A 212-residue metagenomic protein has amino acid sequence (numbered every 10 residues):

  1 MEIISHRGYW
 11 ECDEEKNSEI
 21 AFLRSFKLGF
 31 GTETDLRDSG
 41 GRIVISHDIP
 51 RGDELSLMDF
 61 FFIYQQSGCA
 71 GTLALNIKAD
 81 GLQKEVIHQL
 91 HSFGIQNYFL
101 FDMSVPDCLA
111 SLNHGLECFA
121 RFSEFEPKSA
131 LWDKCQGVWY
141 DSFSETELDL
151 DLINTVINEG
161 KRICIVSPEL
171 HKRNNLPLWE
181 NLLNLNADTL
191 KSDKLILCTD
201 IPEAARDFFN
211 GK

Functional and structural regions predicted by a protein language model:
M1-K212: Phosphate-group recognition and catalysis centered on beta-loop-alpha active-site segments
